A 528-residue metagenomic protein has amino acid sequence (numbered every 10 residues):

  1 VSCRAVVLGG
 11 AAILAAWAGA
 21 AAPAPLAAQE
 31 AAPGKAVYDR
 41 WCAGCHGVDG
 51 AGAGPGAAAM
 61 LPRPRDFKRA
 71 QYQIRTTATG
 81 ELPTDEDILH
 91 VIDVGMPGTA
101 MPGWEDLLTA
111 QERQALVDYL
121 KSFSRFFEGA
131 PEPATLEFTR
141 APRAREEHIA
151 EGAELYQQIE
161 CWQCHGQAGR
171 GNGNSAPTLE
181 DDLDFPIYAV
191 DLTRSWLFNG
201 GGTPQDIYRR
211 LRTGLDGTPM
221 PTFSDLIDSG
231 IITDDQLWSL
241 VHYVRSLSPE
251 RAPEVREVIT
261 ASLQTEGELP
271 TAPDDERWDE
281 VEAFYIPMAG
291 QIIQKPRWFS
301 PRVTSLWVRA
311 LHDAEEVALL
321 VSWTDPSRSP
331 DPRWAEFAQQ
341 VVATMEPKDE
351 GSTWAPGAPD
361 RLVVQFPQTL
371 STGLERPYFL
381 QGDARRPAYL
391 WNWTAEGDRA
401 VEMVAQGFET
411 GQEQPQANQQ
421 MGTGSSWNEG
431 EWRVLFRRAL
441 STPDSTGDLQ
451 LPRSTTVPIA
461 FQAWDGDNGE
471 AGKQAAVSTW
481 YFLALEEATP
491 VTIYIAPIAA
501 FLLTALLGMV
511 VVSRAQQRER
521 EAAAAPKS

Functional and structural regions predicted by a protein language model:
G9-A21: Bacterial N-terminal signal peptides
A22-V37, F127-Q157, R251: Electrostatic cytochrome c docking/interface patches
K35-P62, G98, S124-G129, E154-D184 (+2 more regions): Periplasmic/extracellular electron-transfer cofactor-ligation site, primarily the c-type cytochrome heme-c attachment
A58-E105, A110-K121, T178-V244, A338-V342 (+2 more regions): Extracytoplasmic electron-transfer domains, predominantly the class I c-type cytochrome c fold
P253-D279, A335-A395, P443-P526: Acidic/polar low-complexity flexible segments
T271, E316-W323, W432-L440: Short, well-ordered beta-strand segments enriched in hydrophobic/aromatic residues
L306-R309, M421-W427: Beta-strand-rich interaction surfaces with strong enrichment in secreted/lumenal proteins
T423-G430, D448-P452: Exposed beta-sheet edge/beta-hairpin loop segments within beta-rich domains
